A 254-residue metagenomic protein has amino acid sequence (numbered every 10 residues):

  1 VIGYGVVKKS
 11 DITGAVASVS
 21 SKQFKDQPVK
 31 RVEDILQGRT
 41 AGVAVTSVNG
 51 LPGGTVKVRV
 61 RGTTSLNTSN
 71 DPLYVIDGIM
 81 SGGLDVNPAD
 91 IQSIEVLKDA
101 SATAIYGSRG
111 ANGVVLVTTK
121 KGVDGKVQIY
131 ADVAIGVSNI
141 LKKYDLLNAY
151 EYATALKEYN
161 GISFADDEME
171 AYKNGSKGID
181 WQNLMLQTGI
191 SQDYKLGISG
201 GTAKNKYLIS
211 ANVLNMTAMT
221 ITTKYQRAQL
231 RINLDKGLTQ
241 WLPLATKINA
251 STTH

Functional and structural regions predicted by a protein language model:
V1-T253: Short, small/polar-rich motifs associated with maturation and membrane association, primarily at protein termini
